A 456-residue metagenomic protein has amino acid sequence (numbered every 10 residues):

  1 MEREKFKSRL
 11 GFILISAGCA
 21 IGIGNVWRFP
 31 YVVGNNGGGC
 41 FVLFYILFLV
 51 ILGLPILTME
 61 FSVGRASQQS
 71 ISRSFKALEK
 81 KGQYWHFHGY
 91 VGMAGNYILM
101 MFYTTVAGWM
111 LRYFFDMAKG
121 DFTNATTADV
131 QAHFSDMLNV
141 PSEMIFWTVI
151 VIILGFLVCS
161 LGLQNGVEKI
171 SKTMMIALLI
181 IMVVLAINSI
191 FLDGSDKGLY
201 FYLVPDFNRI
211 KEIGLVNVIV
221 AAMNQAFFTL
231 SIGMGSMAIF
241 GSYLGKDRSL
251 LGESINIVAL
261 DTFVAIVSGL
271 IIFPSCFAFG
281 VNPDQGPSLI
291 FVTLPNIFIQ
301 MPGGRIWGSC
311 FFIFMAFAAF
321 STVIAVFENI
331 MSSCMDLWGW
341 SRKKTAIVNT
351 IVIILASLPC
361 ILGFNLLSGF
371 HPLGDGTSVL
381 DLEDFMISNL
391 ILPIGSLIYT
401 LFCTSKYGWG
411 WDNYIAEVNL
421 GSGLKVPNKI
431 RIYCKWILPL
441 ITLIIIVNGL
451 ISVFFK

Functional and structural regions predicted by a protein language model:
M1-W27, I56-F61, R65-Y90, G245-S249 (+1 more regions): Membrane-interface "cap" regions at the ends of multi-pass membrane proteins
E2-F6, E168, K172-F320, I324 (+2 more regions): Membrane-embedded translocation segments of transport machinery
R3, A107-N139, Y243-D247, G252 (+6 more regions): Helix-loop-helix connectors at the membrane interface of multi-pass transporters/channels
R3-E4, V32-N36, A66-V91, T104-Q164 (+5 more regions): Inter-helical loop and helix-membrane interface segments of multi-pass membrane transporters/permeases
K5, G11-I13, C19, I145-F146 (+5 more regions): Loop-to-transmembrane helix boundary motifs in multi-pass membrane proteins
K5-S16, F41-F44, Q83-Y97, I145-V151 (+6 more regions): Select transmembrane alpha-helical segments in multipass membrane proteins
G11-F48, G235-S236, G241, L251-I255 (+1 more regions): Transmembrane helix-boundary motif of multi-pass solute transporters/channels
H88-M93, W338-T350, D384-T442: C-terminal membrane-solvent junction of multi-pass transporters and transport-like membrane proteins
